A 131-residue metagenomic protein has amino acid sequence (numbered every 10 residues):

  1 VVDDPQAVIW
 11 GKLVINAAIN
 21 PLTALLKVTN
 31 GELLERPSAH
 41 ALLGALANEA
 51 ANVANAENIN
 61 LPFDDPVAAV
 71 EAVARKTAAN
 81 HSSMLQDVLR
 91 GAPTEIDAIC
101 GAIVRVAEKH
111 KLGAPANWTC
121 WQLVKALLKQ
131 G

Functional and structural regions predicted by a protein language model:
V1-D4: Short loop/edge segments at beta-strand edges and connector loops that shape dinucleotide/nucleotide cofactor-binding
Q6-L34, S38-N52, A78-A79: Active-site-proximal catalytic alpha-helix in oxidoreductases
I19, G44-G131: NAD(P)-dependent Rossmann-like dehydrogenase/reductase catalytic/cofactor-binding core
